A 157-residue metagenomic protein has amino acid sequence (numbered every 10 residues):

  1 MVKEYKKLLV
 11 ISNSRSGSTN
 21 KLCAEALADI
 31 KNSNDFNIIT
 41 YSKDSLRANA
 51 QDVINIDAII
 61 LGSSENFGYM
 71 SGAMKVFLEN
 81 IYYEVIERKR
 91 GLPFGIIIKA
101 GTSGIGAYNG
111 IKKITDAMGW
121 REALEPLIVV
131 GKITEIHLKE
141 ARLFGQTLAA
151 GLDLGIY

Functional and structural regions predicted by a protein language model:
M1-K3, K31-N34, A48-N49, E122-Y157: Glycine-rich phosphate/pyrophosphate-binding loop and the adjoining helix
V2-S33: N-terminal beta1-alpha1 ligand-phosphate binding loop
K7, N37-I39, P93: Residues at the starts of beta-strands that form the adenosine-phosphate
I11, Y41-K43, I97: Structural motif
S14-G17, F67, I98-G104, V129-T134: Short histidine/acidic/glycine/proline-rich micro-motifs that form metal- and phosphate-coordinating active-site loops
S18-I30, G106-T115, E140: Short, solvent-exposed amphipathic alpha-helices that sit in or adjacent to ligand/effector-binding or catalytic
F36-R47: A short beta-strand-loop structural module common to alpha/beta enzyme folds
S45-E122: Helix-loop-strand module that forms the ligand-binding subsite of alpha/beta enzymes
